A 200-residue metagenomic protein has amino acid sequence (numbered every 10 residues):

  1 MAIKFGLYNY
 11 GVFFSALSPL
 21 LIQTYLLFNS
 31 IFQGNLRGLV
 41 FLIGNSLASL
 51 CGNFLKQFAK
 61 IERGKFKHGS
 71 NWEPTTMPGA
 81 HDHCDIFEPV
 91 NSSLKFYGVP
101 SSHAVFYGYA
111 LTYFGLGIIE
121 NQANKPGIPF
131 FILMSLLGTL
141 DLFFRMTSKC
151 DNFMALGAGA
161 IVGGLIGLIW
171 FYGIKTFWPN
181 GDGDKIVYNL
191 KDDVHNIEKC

Functional and structural regions predicted by a protein language model:
M1-S101, V105-C200: Terminal transmembrane helix and immediately flanking juxtamembrane interfaces of multi-pass membrane proteins
